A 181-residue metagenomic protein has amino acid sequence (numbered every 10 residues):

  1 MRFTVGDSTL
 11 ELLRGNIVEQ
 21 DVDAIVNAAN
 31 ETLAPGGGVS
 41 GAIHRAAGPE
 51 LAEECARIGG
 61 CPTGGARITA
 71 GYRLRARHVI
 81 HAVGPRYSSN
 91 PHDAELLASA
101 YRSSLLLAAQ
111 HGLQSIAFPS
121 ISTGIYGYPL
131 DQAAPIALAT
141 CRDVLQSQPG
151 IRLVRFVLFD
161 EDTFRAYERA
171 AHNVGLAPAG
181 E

Functional and structural regions predicted by a protein language model:
M1-Q110: Glycine-/small-residue-enriched capping loops at alpha/beta junctions
R86-E181: Phosphate/ribose-phosphate-bearing ligand recognition and processing surfaces, centered on ADP-ribose/NAD(+/P+) systems
